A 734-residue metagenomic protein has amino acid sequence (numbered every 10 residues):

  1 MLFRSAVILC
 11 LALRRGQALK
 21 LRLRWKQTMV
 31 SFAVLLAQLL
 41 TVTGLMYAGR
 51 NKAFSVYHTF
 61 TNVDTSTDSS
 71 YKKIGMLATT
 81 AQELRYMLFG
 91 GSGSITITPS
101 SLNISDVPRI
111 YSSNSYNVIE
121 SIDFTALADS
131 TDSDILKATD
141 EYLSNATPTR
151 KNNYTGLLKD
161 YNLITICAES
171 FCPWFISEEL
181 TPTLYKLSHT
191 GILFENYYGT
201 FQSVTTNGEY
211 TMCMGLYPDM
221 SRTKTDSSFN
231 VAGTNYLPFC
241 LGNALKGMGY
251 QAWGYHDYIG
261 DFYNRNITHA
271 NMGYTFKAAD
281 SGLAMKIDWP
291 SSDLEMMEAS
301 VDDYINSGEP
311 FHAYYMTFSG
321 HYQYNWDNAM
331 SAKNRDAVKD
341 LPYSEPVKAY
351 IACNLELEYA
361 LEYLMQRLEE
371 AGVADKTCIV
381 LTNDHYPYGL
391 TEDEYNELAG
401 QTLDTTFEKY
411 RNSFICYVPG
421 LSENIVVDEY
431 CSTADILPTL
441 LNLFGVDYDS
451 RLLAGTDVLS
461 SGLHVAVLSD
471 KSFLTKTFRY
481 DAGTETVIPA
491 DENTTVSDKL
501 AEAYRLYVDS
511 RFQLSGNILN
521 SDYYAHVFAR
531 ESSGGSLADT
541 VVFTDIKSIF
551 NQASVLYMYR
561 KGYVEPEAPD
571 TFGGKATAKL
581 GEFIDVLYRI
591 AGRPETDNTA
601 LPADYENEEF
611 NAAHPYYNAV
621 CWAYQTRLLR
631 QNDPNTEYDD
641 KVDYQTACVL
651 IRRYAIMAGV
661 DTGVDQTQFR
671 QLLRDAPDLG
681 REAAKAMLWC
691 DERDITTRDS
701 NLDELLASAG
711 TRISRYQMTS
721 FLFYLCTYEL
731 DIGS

Functional and structural regions predicted by a protein language model:
M1-Y161, S177-T181, H189, F194 (+1 more regions): N-terminal secretory/membrane-targeting segments
I95-Y142, Y480, Y524-Y563, P677 (+2 more regions): Intrinsically disordered, low-complexity repeat and linker tracts
L136-D539: Solvent-exposed soluble domains appended to multi-pass membrane proteins
S188-I192, Y217-P218, K246-Y250, I305-N306 (+8 more regions): Sec-exported extracytoplasmic/periplasmic mature domains
S533-Q552, K561, E565-I584, Y588-Y617 (+4 more regions): Feature responds to low-complexity, polar/acidic, surface-exposed segments characteristic of secreted/exported proteins
